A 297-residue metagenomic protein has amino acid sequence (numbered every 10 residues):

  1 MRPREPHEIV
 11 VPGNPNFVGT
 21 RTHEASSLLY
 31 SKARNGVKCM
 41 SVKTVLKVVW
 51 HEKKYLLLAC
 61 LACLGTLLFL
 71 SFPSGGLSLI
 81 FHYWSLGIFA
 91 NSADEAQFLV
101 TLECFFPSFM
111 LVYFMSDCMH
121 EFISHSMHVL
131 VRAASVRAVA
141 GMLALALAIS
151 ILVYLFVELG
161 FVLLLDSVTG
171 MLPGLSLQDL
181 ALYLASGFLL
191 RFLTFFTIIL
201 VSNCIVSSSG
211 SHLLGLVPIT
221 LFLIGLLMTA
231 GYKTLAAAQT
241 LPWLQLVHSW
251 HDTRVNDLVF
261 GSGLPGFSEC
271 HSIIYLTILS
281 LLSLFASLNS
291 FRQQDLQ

Functional and structural regions predicted by a protein language model:
M1-R2, P12-L28: N-terminal amphipathic/hydrophobic targeting modules at extreme N-termini, encompassing cleavable Sec/SRP-type signal
R34-A62: Aromatic- and glycine-rich beta-strand/loop motifs that create alpha-glucan
L46, W50, R137-A148: Interfacial transmembrane-helix starts/ends
T66-M110, F114-D117, G141-G215, D257-S272: Secretory targeting signals
L70-Q97, L216-Q297: Terminal transmembrane helical anchor/hairpin motif
C118-M119, S126, I205, F291: Hydrophobic alpha-helical interface/terminus motif in multipass membrane transporters
E121-F122, I151, L155, S209-H212 (+1 more regions): Transmembrane alpha-helices and adjacent helix-loop boundaries
L130-R137: Short helix-to-coil transition segments within interhelical loops that connect adjacent transmembrane helices
